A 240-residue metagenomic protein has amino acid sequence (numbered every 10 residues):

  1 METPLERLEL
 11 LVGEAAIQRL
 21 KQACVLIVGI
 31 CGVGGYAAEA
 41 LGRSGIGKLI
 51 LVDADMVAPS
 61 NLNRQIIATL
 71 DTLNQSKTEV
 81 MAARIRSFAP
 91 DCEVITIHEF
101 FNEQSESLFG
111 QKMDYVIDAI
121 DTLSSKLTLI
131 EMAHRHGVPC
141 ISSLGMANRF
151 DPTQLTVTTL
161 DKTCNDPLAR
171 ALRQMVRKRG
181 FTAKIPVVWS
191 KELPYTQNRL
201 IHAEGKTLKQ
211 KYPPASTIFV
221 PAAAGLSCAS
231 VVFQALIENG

Functional and structural regions predicted by a protein language model:
M1-L26: N-terminal charged helix/coil linker that caps or initiates catalytic domains
I27-G29, V52: Conserved N-terminal Rossmann-fold NAD(P)-binding element of oxidoreductases
V33-G34: Hydrophobic/small residue at the entry helix of a nucleotide-binding pocket
I46, L51-F88: Glycine-rich phosphate-binding loop and adjoining beta1-alpha1-beta2 segment of Rossmann-like nucleotide-binding folds
P59-I67, N148-T159: Acidic/polar active-site rim loop that often engages polyanionic ligands
I97-S105: Conserved SAM/SAH-binding loop
F109-K112, S125-T128, R135, C140 (+3 more regions): Glycine-rich phosphate/adenylate-binding loop
